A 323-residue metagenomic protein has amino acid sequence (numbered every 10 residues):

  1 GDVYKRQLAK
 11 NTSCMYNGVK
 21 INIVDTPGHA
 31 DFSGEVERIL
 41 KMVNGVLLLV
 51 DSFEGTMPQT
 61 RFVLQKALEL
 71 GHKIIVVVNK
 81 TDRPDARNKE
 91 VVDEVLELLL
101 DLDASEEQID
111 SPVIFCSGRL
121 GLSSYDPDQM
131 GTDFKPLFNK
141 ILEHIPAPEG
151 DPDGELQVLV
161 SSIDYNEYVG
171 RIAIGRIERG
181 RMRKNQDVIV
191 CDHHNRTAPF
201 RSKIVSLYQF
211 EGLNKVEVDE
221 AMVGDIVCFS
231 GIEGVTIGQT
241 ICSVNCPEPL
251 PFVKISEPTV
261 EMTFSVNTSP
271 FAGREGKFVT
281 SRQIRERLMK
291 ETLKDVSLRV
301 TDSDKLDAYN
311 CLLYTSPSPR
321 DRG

Functional and structural regions predicted by a protein language model:
G1-Q7, Y314-D321: Conserved small/polar residues in nucleotide/adenosyl-binding loops
D2-D31, R38-K41: Switch I (G2) and immediately adjacent beta-strands of P-loop GTPase domains
A30, V43-R61, I75, T81-K89: Conserved Switch II/interswitch segment of TRAFAC-class P-loop GTPases
V46-L49, G71-N79, E107-C116: Conserved beta-strand/loop subsegment of P-loop NTPase cores
D85-I141: Canonical P-loop GTPase G-domain recognition
F115, L250-V266, R299-D304: Flexible hinge/switch segments at interdomain interfaces of large molecular machines
L159-T259, A272-R274: Conserved nucleotide-binding/hydrolysis modules and their immediate coupling elements across P-loop/ASCE NTPase motors
S303-P317: Conserved structured catalytic cores and adjacent interaction surfaces of nucleotide-binding/hydrolyzing enzymes
